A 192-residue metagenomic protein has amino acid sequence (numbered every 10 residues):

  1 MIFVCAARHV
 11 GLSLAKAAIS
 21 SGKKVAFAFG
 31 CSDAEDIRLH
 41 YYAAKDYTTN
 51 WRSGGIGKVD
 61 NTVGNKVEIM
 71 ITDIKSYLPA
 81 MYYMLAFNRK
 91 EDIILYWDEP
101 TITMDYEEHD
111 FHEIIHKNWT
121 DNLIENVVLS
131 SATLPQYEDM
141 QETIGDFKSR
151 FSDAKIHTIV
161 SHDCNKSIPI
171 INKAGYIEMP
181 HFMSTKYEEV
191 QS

Functional and structural regions predicted by a protein language model:
M1-S192: N-terminal helicase ATP-binding lobe
